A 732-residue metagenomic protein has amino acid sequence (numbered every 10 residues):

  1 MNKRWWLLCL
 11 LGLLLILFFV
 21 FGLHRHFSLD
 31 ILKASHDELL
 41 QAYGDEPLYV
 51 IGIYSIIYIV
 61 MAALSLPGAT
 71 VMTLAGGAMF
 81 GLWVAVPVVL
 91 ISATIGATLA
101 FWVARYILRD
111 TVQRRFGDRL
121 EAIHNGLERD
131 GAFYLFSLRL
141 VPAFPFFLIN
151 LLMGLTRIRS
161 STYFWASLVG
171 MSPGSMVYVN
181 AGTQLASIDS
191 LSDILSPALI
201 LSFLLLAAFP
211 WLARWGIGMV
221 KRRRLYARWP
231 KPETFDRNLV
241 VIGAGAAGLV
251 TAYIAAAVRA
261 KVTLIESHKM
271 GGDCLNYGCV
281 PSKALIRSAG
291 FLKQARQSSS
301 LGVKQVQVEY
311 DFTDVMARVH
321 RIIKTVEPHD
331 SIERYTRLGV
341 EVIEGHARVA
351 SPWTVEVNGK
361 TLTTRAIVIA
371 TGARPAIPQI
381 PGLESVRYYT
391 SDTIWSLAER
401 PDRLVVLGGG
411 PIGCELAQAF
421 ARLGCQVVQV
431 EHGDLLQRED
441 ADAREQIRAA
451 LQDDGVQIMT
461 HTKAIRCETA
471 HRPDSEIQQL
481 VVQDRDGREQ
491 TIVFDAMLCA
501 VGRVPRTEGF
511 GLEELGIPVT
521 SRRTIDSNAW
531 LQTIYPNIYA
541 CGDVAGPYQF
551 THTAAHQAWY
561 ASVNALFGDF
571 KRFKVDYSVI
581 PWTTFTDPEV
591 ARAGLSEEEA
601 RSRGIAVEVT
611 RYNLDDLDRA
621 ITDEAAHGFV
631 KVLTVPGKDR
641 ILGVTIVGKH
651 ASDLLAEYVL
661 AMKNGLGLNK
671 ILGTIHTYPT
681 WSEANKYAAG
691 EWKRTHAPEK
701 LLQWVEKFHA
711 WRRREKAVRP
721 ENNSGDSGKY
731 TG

Functional and structural regions predicted by a protein language model:
L17-S55, L90, T94-N150, L155-S160 (+2 more regions): Membrane-interfacial helix-loop-helix
R237-L264, G413-R422: N-terminal Rossmann-like FAD-binding beta1-loop-alpha1 element of flavoenzymes
I242-A244, A256-H268, V280, A284-A289 (+4 more regions): Flexible, glycine-rich terminal cap/loop adjacent to redox cofactors in electron-transfer oxidoreductases
I254-A260, I265-R400, G433-Q437, D442-A443 (+4 more regions): Glycine-rich flavin
C279, T371-Q426, V430, D454-I458 (+1 more regions): Glycine-rich dinucleotide-binding loop and its adjacent helix/turn
Q305-V306, E341-E344, R348-E356, L423-A529 (+4 more regions): A Rossmann-like FAD-binding core segment of flavoenzymes
E384-P401, T491-K571, A656-E657, A661: FAD-site-proximal beta/loop scaffold in flavoenzymes
D440, Q446, Y535, C541-E599 (+1 more regions): A conserved FAD-binding loop/helix module that cradles the flavin
